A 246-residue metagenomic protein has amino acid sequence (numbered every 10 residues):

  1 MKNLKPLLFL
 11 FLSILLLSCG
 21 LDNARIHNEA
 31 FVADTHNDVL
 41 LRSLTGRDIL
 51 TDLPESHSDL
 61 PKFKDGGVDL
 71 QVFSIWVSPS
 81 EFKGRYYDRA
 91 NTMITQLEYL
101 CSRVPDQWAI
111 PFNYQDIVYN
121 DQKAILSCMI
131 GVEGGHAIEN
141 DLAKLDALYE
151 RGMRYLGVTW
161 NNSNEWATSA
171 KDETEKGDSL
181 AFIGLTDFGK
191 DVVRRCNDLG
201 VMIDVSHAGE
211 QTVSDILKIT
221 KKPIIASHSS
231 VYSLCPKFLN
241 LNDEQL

Functional and structural regions predicted by a protein language model:
M1-L8: Bacterial N-terminal signal peptides that target proteins for export
K5, T45, E133, S227-S230: Short, charged, low-hydrophobicity "junction" segments
L8-L16: Bacterial N-terminal signal peptides
C19-S179, P236-L246: N-terminal hydrophobic targeting/anchoring segments and the immediately downstream early-domain regions of hydrolases
D38-L40, G209, S230: Catalytic metal-binding/acid-base residues of hydrolase active sites
V77, S230-V231: Acidic, glycine-rich active-site loops and adjacent beta-strand->loop/helix elements that engage anionic groups
N140-E150, D172-I225, F238-L246: Histidine/acidic residue-rich metal-binding segments in metalloenzymes
